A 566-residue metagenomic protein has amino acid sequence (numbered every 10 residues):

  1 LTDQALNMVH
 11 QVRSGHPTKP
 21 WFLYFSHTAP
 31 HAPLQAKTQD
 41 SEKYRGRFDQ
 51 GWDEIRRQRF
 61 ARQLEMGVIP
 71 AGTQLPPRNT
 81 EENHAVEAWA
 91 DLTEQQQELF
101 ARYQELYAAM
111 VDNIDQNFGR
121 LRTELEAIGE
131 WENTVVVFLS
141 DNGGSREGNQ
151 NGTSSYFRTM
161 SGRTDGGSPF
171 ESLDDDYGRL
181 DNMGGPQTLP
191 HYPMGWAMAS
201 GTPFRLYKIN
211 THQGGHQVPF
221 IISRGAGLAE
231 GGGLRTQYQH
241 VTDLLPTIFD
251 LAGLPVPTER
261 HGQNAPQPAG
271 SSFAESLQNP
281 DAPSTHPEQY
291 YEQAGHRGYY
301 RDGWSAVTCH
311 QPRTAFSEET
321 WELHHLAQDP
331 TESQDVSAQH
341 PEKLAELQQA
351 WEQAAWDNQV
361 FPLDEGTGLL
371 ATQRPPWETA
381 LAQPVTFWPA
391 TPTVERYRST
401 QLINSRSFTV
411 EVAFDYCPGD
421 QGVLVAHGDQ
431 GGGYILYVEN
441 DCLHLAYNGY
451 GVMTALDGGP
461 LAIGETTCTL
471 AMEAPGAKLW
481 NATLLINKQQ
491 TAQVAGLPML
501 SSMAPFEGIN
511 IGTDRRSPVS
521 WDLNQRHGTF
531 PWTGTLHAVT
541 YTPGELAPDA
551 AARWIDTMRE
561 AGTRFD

Functional and structural regions predicted by a protein language model:
T2-N83, I114, E124-L139, G143-Y156 (+3 more regions): Active-site regions of oxyanion-processing enzymes, predominantly non-cytosolic
A5, F22-F25, F220-I222, I248 (+2 more regions): A short aromatic-rich beta-strand->coil structural motif
K19, Y24, P33-S41, Q74-L75 (+13 more regions): Short, solvent-exposed loop/turn and secondary-structure capping segments
L34-A36, T123-R224, W377-A380, L485 (+1 more regions): Histidine-centered active-site microenvironments of extracellular/periplasmic hydrolases and transferases
F48-Q50, A101-A109, R205-I209, L228-Q239 (+6 more regions): Active-site rim elements
L106-L121: Outer-membrane beta-barrel transmembrane strands
G185-H216, G227-Q237, T242-L326: C-terminal cap/loop subdomain of S1 sulfatases and analogous C-terminal strand-loop tails that border
P362-D566: Extracellular glycan-associated modules
